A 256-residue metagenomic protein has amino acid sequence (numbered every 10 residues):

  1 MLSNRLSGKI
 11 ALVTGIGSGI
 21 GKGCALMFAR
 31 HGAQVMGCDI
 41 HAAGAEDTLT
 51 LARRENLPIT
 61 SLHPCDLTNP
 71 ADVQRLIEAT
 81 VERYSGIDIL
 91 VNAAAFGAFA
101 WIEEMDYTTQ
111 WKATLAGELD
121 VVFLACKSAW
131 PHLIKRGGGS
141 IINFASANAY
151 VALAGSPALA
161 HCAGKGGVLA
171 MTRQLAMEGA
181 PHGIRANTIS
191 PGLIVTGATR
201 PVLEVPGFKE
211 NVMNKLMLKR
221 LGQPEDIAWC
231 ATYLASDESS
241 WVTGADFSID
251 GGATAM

Functional and structural regions predicted by a protein language model:
L2-S7, T232, T243-M256: Short C-terminal tail/terminal secondary-structure segment of NAD(P)H-dependent dehydrogenase/reductase domains
N4-M36, L175: Canonical Rossmann dinucleotide-binding motif of NAD(H)/NADP(H)-dependent dehydrogenases/reductases, specifically
H31-D47: Conserved glycine-rich Rossmann-like NAD(P)H-binding loop of the short-chain dehydrogenase/reductase
Q74, G97-K112, K135, A154-A160 (+1 more regions): Conserved mid-core segment of classical short-chain dehydrogenase/reductases
E78, G117-K135, A176-M177, P181 (+2 more regions): Amphipathic alpha-helical dimer-interface segment in Rossmann-like NAD(P)H-dependent oxidoreductases
F96, Y107-L124, G138, I142 (+3 more regions): Catalytic Tyr-X3-Lys loop
I142-G167, T172-R173, M177-P181: Catalytic loop of short-chain dehydrogenase/reductase
A180, R185, V242-G244: Short, small/polar-rich loop/turn modules that mediate ligand/substrate recognition or access, typified
